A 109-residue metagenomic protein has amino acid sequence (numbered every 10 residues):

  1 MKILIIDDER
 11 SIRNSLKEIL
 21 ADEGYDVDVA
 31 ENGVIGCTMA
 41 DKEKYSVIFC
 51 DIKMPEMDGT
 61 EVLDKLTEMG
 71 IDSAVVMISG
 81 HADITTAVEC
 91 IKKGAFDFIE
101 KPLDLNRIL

Functional and structural regions predicted by a protein language model:
K2, R10-D28, K42: Two-component/phosphorelay signaling modules centered on CheY-like receiver
D7, D51: Active-site residues of response regulator receiver
N32-I35, D58-E61: Acidic catalytic/metal-coordinating carboxylates
D41-E43, K65-S73, K93: Conserved phosphotransfer cores of two-component systems
E43-F49, V76: Active-site beta3 strand of CheY-like receiver
M54: Receiver (REC) domain active-site loop signature in two-component systems and cognate sites in sensor histidine kinases
D83-T85, I99-L109: C-terminal output helix
